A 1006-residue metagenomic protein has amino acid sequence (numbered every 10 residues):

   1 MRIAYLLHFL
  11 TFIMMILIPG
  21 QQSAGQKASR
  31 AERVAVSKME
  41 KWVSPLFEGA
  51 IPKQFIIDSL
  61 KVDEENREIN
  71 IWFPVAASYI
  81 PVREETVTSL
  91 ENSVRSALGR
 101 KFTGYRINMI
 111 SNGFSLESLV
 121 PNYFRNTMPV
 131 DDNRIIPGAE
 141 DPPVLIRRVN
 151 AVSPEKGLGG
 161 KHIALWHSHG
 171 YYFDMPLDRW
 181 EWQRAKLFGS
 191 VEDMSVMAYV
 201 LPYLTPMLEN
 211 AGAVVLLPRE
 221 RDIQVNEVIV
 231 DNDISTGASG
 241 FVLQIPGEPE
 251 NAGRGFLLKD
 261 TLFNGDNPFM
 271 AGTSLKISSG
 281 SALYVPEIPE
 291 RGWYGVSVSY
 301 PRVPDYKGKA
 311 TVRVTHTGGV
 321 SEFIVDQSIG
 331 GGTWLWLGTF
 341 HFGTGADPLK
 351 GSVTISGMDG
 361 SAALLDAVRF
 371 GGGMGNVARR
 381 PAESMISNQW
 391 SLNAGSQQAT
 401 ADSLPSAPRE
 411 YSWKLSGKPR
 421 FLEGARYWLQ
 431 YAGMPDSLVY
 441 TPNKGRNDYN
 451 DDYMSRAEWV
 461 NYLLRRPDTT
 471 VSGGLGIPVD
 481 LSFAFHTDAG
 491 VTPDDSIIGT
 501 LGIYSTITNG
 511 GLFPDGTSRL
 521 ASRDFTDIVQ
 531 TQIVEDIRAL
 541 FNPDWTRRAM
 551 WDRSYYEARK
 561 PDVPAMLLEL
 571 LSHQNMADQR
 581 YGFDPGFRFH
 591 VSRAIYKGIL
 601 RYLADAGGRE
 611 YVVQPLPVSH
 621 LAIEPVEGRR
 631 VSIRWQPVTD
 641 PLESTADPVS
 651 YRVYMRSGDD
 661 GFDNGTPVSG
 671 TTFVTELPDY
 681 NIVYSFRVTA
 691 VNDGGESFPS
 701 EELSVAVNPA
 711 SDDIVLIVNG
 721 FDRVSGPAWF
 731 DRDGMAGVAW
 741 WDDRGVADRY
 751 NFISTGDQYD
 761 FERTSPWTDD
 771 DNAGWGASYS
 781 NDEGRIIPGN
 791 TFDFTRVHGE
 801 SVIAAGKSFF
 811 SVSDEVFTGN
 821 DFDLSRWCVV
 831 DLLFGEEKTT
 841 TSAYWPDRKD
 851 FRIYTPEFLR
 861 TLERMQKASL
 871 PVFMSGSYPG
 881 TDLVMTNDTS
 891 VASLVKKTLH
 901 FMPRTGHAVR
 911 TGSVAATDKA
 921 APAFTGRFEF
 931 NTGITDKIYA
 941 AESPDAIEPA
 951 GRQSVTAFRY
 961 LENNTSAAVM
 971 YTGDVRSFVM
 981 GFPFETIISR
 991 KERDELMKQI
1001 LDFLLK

Functional and structural regions predicted by a protein language model:
W72-E181, L365-K414, K418, R732-M735 (+2 more regions): Non-catalytic propeptide/linker segments at domain boundaries
F188-E192, P202-A211, R219-E220, E702-C828 (+1 more regions): Aromatic-Pro/Gly-enriched surface loop or interdomain linker that acts as a lid/target-recognition segment
D266, L349-S352, A367, G371-G373 (+5 more regions): Active-site-adjacent mobile loop/cap segments within catalytic or ligand-binding domains
G280-P304: A short beta-strand element within beta-rich, extracytoplasmic domains of secreted/secretory-pathway proteins
S403-Y411, L422-R523, W551-Q574: Active-site microenvironments of hydrolase-like enzyme catalytic domains
Y602-T645, Y680, G694-D713: Pro/Thr/Ser/Gly-rich low-complexity, intrinsically disordered linker/stalk tracts
T675-E696: Beta-strand-rich modules
E836-I938, S954, L961, E992 (+1 more regions): A glycine-rich, often tryptophan-bearing local segment used as a flexible ligand/cofactor-contacting loop or short
